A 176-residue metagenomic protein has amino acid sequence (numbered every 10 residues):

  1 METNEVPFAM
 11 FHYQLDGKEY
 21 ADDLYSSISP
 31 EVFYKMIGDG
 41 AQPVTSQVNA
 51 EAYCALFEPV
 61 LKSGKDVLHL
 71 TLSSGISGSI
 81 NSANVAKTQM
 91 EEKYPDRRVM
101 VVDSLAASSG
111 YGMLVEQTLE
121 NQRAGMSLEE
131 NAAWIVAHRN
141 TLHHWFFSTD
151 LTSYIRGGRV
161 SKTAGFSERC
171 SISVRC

Functional and structural regions predicted by a protein language model:
M1-A52: N-terminal glycine-rich anion-binding loop in soluble enzyme alpha/beta folds
M1-Y20, L68, G75-T88, Y94-M100 (+2 more regions): Mixed-charge interfacial surface used for oligomerization/domain docking and macromolecular partner engagement
Y20, F33-Y34, Y53, F57 (+2 more regions): Aromatic side chains
Y20, S27, G40, V60 (+3 more regions): Residue-level detector of solvent-exposed, low-hydrophobicity positions
K35-M36, E91-K93: Short, conserved catalytic or adaptor-binding loops enriched in Gly and charged residues
G38-S74, N81-V85, A132: Glycine-rich phosphate- or other oxyanion-binding loops that anchor nucleotides, phosphorylated ligands
E58-K62, E91, R123: Residue-level signal for alpha-helix termini/capping positions
